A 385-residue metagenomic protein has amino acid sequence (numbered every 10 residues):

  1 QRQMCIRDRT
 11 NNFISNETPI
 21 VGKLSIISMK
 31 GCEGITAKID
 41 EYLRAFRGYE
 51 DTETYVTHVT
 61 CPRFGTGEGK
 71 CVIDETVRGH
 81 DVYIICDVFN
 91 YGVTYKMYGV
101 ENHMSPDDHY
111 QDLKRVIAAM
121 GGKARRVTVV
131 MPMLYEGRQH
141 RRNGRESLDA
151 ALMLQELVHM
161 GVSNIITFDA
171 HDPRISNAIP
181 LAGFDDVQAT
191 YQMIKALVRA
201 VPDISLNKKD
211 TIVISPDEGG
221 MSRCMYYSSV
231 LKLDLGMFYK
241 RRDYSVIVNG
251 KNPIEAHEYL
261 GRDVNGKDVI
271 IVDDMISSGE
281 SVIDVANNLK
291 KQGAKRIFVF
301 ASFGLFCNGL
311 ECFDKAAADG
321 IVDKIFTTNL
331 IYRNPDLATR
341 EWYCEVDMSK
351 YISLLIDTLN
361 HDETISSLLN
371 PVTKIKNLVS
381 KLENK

Functional and structural regions predicted by a protein language model:
Q3, R7-K385: PRPP-associated nucleotide enzymes
